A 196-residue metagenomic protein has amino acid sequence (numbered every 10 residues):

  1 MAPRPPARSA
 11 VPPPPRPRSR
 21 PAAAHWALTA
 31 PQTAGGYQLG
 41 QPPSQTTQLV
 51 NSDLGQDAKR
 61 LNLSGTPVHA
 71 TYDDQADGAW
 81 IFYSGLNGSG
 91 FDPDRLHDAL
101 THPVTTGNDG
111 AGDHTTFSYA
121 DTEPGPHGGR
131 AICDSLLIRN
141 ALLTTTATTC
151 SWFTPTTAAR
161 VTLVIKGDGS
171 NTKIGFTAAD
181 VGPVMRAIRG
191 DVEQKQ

Functional and structural regions predicted by a protein language model:
M1-R20: Intrinsically disordered, low-complexity Pro/Gly-rich regions
S19-A30: N-terminal hydrophobic targeting segments that direct proteins to the cell envelope
L28-T148, T156: A small/polar (G/S/T-enriched), proline-flanked helix-loop surface module common in exported/cell-envelope proteins
P124-Q196: Extracellularly exposed regions in secreted/surface proteins, prominently low-complexity, repeat-rich
